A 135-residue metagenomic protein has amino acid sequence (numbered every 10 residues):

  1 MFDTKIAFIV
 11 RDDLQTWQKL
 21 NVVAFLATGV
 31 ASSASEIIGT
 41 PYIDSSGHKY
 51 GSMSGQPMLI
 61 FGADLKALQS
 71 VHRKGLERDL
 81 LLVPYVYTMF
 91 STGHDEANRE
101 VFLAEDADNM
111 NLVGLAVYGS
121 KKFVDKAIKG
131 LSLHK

Functional and structural regions predicted by a protein language model:
M1-K135: Positively charged, small/polar-rich N-terminal and surface patches that mediate targeting and assembly and bind
